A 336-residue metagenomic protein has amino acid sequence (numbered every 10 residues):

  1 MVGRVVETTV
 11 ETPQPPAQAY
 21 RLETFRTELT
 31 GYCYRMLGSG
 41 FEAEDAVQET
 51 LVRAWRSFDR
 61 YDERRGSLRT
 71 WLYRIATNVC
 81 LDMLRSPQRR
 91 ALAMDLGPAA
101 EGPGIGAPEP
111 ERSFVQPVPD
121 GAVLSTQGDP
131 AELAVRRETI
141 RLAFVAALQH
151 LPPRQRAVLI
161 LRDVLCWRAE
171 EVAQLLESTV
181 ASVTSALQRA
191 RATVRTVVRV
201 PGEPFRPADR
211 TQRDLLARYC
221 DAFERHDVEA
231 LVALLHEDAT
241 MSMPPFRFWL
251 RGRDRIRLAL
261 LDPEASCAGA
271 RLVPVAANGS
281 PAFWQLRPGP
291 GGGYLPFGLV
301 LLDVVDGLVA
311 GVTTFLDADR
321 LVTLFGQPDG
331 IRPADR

Functional and structural regions predicted by a protein language model:
V6-G31, F41-E44: A short, charge-rich alpha-helical start-of-domain segment used by transcription regulators
L29, C33, A43-A54, I75-A76 (+3 more regions): Short, small-hydrophobic-rich alpha-helical interface motif
S39, L51-L68, D82-R90, Q149 (+1 more regions): Sigma70-family region 2
T77-L96, P103-E111, R195-T196: Arg/Lys-rich amphipathic alpha helix in sigma70-family domain 2
S113-Q155, T211-R213, A217, D221: Amphipathic alpha-helical segment used for protein-protein interaction
V158-L159: A short pre-motif secondary-structure segment
A169-E170, Q174-L175, V180-R271: Solvent-exposed, charged amphipathic helical/linker segments at domain boundaries
R257-R336: Low-complexity, glycine/alanine/valine/leucine- and proline-rich hydrophobic stretches
